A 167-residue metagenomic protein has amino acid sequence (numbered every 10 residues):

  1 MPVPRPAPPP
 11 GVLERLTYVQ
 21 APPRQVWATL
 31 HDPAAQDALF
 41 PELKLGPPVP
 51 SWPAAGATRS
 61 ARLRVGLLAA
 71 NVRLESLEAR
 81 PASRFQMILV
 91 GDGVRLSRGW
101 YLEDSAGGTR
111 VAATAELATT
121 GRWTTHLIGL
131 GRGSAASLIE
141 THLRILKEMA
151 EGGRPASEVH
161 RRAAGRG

Functional and structural regions predicted by a protein language model:
M1-A54, A164-G167: Hydrophobic ligand-binding cavity/cleft-lining segments
V12-E14, A69-R73, R95-G99, R110: Short, surface-exposed coil-to-beta transition loops
L16-Q20, R62, E75, I88 (+1 more regions): Generic structural detector for well-ordered beta-strands
Q20-R24, S51-P53, L77-A82, Y101-R110: A short, structured loop/turn motif at beta-sheet edges
P48, K147-G167: Short, highly charged C-terminal tails/helix-capping segments
T58-V65, F85-G91: Short beta-strand segments that buttress and anchor functional surface loops
R64-A70, T119-W123: Short, cysteine-centered beta-strand-loop-beta hairpins and adjacent loop/turn segments enriched in charged/polar
I88-T141, L146-E148, S157-V159: Beta-strand/loop substructures that line and gate deep hydrophobic ligand-binding cavities in soluble
